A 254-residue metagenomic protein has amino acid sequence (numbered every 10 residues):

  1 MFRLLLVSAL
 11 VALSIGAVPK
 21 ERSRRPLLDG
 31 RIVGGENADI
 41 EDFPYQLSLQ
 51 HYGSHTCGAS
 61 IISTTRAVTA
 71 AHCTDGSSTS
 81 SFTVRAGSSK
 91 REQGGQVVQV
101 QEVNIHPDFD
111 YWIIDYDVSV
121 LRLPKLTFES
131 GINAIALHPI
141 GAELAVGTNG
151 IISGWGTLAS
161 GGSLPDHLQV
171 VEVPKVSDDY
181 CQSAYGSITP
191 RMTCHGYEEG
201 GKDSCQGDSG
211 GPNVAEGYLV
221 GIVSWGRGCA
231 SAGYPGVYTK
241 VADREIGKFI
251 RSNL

Functional and structural regions predicted by a protein language model:
M1-V68, S81-S88, T193: Protease-domain processing segments flanking chymotrypsin-fold serine proteases, especially trypsin-like
F2-L13, A17-V18, I61-H72, F82-T83 (+3 more regions): C-terminal subregion of chymotrypsin/trypsin-like serine protease catalytic domains
P19-E21, V98, V103, V118-P124 (+2 more regions): Chymotrypsin/trypsin-fold serine protease catalytic domain
D29-G30, L49, A67-A70, D75-Y111 (+1 more regions): Conserved H-D interstitial segment of serine endopeptidase catalytic domains
N37-D39, Q50-Y52, F109-I113, S163 (+1 more regions): Short Gly/Pro-enriched turn/cap motifs at secondary-structure boundaries
A38-D42, I61, G76-S78, E92 (+6 more regions): Extracellular/periplasmic catalytic domains that process cell-envelope and extracellular macromolecules
L49-G53, I62-T64, A70-C73, A86-S88 (+5 more regions): Active-site-proximal beta-strand/loop segments in catalytic clefts of secreted hydrolases
H72-S77, G87-E92, P124-E129, G156-S160 (+4 more regions): Acidic glycine-/aspartate-rich tracts in secreted/extracellular proteins
